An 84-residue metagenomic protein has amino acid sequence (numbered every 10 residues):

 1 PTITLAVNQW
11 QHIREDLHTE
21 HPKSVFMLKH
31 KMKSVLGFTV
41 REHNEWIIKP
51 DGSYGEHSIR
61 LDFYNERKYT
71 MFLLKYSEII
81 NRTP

Functional and structural regions predicted by a protein language model:
P1-Y54: The feature represents the first ordered module of a protein
K49-P84: Short, compact, well-ordered microdomains
